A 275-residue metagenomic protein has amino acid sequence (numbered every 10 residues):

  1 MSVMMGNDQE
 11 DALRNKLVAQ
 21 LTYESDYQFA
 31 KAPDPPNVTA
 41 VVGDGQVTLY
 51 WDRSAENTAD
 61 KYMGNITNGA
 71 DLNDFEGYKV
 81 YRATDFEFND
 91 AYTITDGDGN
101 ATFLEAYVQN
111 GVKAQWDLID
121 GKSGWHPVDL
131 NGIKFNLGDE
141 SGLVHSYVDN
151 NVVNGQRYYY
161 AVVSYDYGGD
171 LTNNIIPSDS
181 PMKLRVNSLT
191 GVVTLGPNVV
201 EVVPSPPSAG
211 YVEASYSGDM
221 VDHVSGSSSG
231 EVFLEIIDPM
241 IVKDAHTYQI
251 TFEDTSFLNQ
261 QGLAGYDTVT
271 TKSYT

Functional and structural regions predicted by a protein language model:
M1-T275: Extracellular/surface-associated beta-sandwich interaction domains
